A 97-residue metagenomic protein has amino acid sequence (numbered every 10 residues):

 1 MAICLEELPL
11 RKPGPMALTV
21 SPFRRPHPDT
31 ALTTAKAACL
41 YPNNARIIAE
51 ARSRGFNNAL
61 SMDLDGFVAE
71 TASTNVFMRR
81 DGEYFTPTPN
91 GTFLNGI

Functional and structural regions predicted by a protein language model:
A2-I97: Helix-start/capping segments and mature chain N-termini
